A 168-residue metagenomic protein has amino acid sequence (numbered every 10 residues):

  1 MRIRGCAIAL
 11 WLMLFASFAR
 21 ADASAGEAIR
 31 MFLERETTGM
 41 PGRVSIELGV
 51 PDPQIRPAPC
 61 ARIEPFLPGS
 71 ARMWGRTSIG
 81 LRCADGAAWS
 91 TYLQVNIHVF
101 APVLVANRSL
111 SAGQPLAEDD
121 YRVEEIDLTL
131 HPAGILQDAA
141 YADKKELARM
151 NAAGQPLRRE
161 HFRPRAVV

Functional and structural regions predicted by a protein language model:
R2-I3, S17-V168: Mature, extracytoplasmic segments of signal peptide-bearing proteins
A7-S17: Bacterial N-terminal signal peptides
